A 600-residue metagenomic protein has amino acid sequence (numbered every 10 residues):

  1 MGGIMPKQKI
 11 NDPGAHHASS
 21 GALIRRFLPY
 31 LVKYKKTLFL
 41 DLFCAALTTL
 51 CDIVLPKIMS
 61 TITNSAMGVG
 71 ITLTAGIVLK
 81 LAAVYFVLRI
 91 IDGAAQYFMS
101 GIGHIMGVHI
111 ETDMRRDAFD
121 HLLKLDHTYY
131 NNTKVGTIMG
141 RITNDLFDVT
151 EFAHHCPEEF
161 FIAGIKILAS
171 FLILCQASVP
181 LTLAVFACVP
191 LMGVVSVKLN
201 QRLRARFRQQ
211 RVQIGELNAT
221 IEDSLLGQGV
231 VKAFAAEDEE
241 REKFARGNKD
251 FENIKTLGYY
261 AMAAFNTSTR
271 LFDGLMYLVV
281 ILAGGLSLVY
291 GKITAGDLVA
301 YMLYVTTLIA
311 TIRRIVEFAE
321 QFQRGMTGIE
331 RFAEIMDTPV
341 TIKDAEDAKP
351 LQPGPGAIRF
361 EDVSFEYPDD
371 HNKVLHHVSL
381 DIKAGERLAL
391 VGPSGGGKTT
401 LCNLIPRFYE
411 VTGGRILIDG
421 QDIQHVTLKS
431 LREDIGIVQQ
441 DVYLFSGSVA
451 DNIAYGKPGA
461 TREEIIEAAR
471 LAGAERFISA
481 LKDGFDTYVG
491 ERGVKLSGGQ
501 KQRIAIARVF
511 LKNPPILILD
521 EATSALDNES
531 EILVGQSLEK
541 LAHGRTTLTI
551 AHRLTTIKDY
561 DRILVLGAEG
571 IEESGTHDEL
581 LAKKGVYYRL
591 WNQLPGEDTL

Functional and structural regions predicted by a protein language model:
P6, F43-C44, L88-G107, E158-I165 (+6 more regions): Alpha-helical transmembrane segments of multi-pass membrane proteins
D12-S20, F43-C44, C51-N64, L88-V135 (+12 more regions): Juxtamembrane helix-loop junctions of ABC transporter transmembrane domains
S20-K35, I138: A short amphipathic helical element positioned immediately N-terminal to and/or at the very start of a transmembrane
K35-K36, H127-T128, N144-A153, P157 (+11 more regions): An intracellular "coupling" helix at the cytosolic face of ABC transporter transmembrane type-1 domains
L38-F98, C175-P180, G291-A295: Transmembrane helix-loop-helix hairpins at lipid-water interfaces of multipass membrane proteins, especially the type-1
F43, C51, L55, T74 (+5 more regions): Hydrophobic alpha-helical transmembrane segments of ABC transporter permease domains
G68-G70, T74-A83, I173-A187, L257-E330 (+1 more regions): Helix-loop-helix
A345, L351-L600: ABC-type nucleotide-binding domain
